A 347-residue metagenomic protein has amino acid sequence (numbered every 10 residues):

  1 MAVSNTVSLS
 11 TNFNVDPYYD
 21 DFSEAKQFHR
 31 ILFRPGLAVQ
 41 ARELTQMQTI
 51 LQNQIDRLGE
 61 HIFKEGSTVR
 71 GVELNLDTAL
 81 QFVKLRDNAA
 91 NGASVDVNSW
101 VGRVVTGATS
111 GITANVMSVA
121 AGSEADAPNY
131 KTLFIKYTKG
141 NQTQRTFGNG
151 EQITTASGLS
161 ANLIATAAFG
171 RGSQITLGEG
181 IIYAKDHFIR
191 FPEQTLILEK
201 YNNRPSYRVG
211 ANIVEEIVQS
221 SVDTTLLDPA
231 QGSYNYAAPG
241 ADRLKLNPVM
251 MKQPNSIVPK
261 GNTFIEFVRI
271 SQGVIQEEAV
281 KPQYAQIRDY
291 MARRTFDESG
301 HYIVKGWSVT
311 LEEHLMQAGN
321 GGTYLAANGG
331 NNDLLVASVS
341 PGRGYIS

Functional and structural regions predicted by a protein language model:
M1-S347: Subunit-assembly interface segments of extracellular/virion macromolecular structures
